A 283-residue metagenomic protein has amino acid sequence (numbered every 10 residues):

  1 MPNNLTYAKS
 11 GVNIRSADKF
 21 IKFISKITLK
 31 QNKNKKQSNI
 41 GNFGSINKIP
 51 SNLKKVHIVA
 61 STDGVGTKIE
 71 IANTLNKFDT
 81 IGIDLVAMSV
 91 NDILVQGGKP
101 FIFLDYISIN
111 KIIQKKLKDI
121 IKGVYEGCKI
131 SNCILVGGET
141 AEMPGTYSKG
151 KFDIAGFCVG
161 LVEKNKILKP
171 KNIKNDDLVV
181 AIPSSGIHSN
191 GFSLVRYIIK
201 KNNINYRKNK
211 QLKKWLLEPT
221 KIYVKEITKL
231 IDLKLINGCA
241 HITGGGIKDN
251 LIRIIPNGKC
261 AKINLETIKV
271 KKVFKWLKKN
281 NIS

Functional and structural regions predicted by a protein language model:
M1-S10, I14-S45: Generic N-terminal targeting/processing segments that precede catalytic cores or assembly contacts
P2-G11, F20, K26, K116-S131 (+3 more regions): Glycine-/charge-enriched secondary-structure boundary and capping motifs
K26-S185: Glycine-rich phosphate/pyrophosphate-binding loop regions near the starts of catalytic domains
K68-E70, S189-F192, N250-L251: Short helix/loop capping segments that flank catalytic or ligand/cofactor-binding pockets
T74-N76, N172-K174, R196-K200, L251-G258 (+1 more regions): Short, solvent-exposed amphipathic alpha-helical segments in soluble enzyme and RNA/protein-processing domains
G160-V162, P183-H188, R196-I199, I242-D249 (+1 more regions): Glycine-rich beta-alpha junction loops
N175-K214: Acidic, glycine-rich loop-and-beta core segments that form the ion-binding/anion-interacting portion of active sites
